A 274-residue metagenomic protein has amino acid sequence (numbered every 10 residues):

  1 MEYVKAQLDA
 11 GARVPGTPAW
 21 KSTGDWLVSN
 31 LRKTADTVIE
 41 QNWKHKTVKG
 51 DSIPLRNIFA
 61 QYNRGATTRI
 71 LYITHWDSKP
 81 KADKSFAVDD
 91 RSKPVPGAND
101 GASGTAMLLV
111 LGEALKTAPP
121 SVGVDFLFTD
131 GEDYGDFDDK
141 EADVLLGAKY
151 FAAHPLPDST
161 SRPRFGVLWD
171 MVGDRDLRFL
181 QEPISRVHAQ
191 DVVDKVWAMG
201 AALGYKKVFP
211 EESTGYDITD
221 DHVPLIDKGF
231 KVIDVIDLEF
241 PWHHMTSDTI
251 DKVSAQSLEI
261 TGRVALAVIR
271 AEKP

Functional and structural regions predicted by a protein language model:
M1-R13, R91, D176-F179, H244-T246: Acidic/histidine-rich, surface-exposed loop or edge segments in extracytoplasmic proteins
E2-A6, S22, W26-K33, S103-V110 (+5 more regions): Extracytoplasmic/secreted proteins, especially bacterial periplasmic and envelope-associated proteins
E2-G65: A non-catalytic alpha/beta surface segment that caps or lines the substrate-entry region of metallo-dependent hydrolase
V14-P15, K44-T47, R64-A66, W76-P80 (+4 more regions): Solvent-exposed loop/turn segments at secondary-structure junctions within structured extracellular/periplasmic domains
F59, R69-I73, D125-F128, R164-D170 (+1 more regions): Structural recognition of the beta-strand scaffold that forms the well-ordered cores of secreted hydrolase catalytic
K84-P94: Glycine/charged-rich beta-loop-alpha catalytic/anionic-binding loops adjacent to active sites
S92-D191, D217: Acidic/histidine-rich catalytic neighborhood of metal-dependent amide-processing enzymes
F165, V172-P274: Active-site-adjacent substrate-binding region of metalloamidase/peptidase-like peptide-processing proteins
